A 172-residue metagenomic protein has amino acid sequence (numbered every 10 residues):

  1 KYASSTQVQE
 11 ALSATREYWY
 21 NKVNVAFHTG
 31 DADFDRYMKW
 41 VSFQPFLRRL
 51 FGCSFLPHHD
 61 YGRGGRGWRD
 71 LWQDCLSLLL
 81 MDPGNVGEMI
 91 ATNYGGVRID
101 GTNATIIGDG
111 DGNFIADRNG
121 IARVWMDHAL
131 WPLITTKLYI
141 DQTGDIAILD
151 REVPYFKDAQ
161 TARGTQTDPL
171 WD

Functional and structural regions predicted by a protein language model:
K1-R63, A159-D172: Acidic/polar, glycine-enriched structural segments that form the non-catalytic walls/loops of the carbohydrate-binding
Y20, F51-S54, G65, W72 (+2 more regions): Generic signal for short, ordered secondary-structure residues within or immediately flanking folded domains
F27, P45-R48, L76, L133 (+1 more regions): Amphipathic alpha-helical interaction segments
F34, M38, W68-L71, A129: Short runs of predominantly hydrophobic/aromatic residues within well-ordered alpha helices that form helix-helix
Y61, G65, L76, L80-M81: C-terminal substrate/ligand-recognition segments
G64-G67, W125: Helix-start/N-cap signature of alpha-helical segments
L71, L78-V86, I90-D172: Aromatic-rich carbohydrate-recognition surfaces in CAZymes
